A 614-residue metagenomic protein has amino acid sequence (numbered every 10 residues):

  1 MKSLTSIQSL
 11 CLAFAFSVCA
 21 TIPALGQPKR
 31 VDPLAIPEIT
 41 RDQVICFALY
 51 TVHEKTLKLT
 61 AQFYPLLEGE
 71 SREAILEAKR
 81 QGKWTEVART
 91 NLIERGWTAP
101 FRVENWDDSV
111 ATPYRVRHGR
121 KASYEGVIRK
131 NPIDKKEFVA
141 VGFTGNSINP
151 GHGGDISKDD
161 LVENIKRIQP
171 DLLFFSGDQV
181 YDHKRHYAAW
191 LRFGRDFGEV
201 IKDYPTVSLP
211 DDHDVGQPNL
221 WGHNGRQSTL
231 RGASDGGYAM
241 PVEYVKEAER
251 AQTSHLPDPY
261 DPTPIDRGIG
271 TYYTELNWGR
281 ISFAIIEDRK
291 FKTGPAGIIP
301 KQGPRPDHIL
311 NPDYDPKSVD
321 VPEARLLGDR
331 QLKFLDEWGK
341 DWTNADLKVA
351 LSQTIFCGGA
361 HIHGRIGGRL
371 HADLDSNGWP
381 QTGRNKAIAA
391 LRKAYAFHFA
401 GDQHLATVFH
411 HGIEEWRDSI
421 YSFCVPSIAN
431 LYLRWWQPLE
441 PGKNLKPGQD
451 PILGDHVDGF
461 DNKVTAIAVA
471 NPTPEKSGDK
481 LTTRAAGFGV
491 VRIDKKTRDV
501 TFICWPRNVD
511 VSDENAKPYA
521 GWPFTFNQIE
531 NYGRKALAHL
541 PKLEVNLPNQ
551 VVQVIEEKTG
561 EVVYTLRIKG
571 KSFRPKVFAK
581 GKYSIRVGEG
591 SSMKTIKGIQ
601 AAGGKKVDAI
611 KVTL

Functional and structural regions predicted by a protein language model:
M1-I7: N-terminal secretory signal peptides that target proteins for export/translocation
S9-P23: Bacterial N-terminal signal peptides
R30-I45, T51-E54, F63-G69, N91 (+3 more regions): Long, structured stretches of catalytic cores involved in phosphate-ester chemistry, encompassing
K58-T60: A short beta-strand segment in extracellular, disulfide-stabilized domains
Q62, G96-N105: Ligand-binding face of N-terminal immunoglobulin V-set domains in extracellular IgSF glycoproteins
R72-K83, P113: Short beta-strand segments and strand-loop junctions that repeat across beta-rich extracellular domains
Q81-E94: Solvent-exposed beta-strand/loop surfaces of large extracellular or lumenal domains
